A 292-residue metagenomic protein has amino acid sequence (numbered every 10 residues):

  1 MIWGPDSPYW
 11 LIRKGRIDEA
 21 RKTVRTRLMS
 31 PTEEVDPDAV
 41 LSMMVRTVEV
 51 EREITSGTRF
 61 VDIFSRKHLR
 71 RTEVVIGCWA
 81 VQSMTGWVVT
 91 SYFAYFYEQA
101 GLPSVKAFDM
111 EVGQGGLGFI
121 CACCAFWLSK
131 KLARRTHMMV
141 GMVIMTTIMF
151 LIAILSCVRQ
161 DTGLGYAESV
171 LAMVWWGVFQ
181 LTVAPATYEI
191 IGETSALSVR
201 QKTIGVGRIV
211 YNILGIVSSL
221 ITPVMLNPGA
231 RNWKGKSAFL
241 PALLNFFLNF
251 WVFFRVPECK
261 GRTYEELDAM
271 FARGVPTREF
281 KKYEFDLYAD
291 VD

Functional and structural regions predicted by a protein language model:
M1-R25, E49-D292: Alpha-helical transmembrane bundle of multi-pass membrane proteins
R27-D38: Short intracellular "coupling" helices and adjacent cytoplasmic loop segments at the cytosolic face of multi-pass
P37-V40, V112: Short, conserved alpha-helical segments within structured domains
